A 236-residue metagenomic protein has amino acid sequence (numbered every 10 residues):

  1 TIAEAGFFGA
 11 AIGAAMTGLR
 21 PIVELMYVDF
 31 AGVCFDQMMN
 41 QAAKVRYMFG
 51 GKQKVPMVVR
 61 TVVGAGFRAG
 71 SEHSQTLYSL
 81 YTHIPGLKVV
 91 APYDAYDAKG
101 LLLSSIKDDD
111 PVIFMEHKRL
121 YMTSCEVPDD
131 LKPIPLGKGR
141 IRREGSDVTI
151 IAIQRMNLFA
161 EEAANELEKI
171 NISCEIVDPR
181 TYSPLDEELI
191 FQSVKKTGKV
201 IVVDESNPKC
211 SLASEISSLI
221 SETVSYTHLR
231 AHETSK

Functional and structural regions predicted by a protein language model:
A3-G6, I12-I151, M156-F159, C174 (+1 more regions): Conserved thiamine diphosphate
F49, L167-I172, E222-Y226: Short helix-capping segments at alpha-helix termini
I150, L167, D178, I201: Hydrophobic, well-ordered secondary-structure elements that form the walls of internal hydrophobic environments
F159-I176: Short helix-loop-beta junction
C174-S193: Generic long, charged, amphipathic alpha-helical segments
K196-K199, L212-T223: C-terminal structured "cap/appendage" subdomains that terminate the fold
K199-N207: Periplasmic-binding protein-like
T227-T234: Conserved small/polar residues in nucleotide/adenosyl-binding loops
